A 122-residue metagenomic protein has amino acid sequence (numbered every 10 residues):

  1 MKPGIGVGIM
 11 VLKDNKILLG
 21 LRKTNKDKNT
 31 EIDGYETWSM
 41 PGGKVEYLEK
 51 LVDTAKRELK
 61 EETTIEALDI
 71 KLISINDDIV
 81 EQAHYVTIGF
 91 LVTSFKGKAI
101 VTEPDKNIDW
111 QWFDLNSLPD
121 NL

Functional and structural regions predicted by a protein language model:
M1-S39, A67-L68, S94: N-terminal strand-loop-strand
G43-L68, N76-L122: Unchanged
